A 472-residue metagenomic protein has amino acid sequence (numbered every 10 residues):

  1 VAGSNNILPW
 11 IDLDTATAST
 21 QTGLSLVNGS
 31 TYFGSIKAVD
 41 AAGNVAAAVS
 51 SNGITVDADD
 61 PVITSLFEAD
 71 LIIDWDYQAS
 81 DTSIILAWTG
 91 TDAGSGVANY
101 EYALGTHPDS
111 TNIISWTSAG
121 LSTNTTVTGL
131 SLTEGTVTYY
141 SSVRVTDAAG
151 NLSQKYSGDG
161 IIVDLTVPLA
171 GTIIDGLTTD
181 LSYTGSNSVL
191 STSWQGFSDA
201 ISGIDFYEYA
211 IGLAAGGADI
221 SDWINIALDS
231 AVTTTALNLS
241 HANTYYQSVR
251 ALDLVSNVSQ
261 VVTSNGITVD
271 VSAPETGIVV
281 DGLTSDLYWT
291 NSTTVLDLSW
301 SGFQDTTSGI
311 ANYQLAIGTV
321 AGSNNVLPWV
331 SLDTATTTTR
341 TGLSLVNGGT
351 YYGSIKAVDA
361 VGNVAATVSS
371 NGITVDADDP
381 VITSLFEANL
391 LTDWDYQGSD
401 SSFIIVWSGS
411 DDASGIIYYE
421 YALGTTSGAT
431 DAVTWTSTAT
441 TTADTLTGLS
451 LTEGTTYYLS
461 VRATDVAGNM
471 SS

Functional and structural regions predicted by a protein language model:
V1-V27, E101-E134, L181, A210-S240 (+3 more regions): Recognizes extended acidic, P/S/T-rich segments that occur within or adjacent to Ig-like beta-sandwich modules
G29-T31, T136-T138, A242-T244, G348-T350 (+1 more regions): Extracellular Ig-like/FN3 beta-sandwich strand-entry sites
I36, S141-V143, V249, I355 (+1 more regions): Hydrophobic/tyrosine-rich beta-strand signature of extracellular beta-sandwich/beta-rich modules, prominently
D40, S51-D70, G105, D147 (+16 more regions): Flexible, low-complexity linkers/stalks enriched in Thr/Pro that connect modular domains
V45-A48, L152-Q154, V258-V261, V364-A366 (+1 more regions): A structural signal for beta-strand boundary/capping segments at domain termini and interdomain linkers
T82-L86, S188-T192, T294-L298, S401-I405: Structural beta-strand segments of beta-rich domains
A87-G94, S193-I201, S299-T307, V406-A413: Acidic, Ser/Thr
G96-Y100, G203-Y207, G309-Y313, G415-Y419: Solvent-exposed loop segments of extracellular immunoglobulin-like
